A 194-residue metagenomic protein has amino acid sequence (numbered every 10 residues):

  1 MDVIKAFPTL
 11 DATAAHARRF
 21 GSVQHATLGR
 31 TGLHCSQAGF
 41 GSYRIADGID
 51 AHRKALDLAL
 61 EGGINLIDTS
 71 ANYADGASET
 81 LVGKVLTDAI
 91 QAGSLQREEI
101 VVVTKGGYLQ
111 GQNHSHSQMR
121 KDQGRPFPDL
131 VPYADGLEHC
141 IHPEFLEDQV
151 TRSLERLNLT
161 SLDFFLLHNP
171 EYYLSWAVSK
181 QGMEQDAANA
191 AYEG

Functional and structural regions predicted by a protein language model:
M1-D122: N-terminal binding-site loop/beta-alpha segment at the start of enzyme catalytic domains that lines or forms
Q123-G194: Glycine/proline-rich, positively charged, aromatic-decorated active-site loop/lid region on the catalytic face
